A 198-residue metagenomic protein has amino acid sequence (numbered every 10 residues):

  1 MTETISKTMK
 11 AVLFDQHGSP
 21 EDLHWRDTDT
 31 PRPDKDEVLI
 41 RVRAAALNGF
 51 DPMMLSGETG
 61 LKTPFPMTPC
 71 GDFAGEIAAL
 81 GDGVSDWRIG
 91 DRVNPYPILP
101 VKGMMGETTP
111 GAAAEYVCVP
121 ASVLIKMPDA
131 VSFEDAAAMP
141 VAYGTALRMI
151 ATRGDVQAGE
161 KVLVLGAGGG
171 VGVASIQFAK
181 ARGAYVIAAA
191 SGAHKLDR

Functional and structural regions predicted by a protein language model:
M1-K10: Basic/polar N-terminal segments that are highly enriched at the extreme N-terminus, encompassing both cleavable
D29-A46, E58-L99: Glycine-rich beta-strand-centered segment in the early N-terminal region that forms part of a ligand/cofactor-binding
T63, A130-M139: Short pre-catalytic strand/loop immediately N-terminal to key active-site residues, enriched for Gly-Thr
R92, A136-R198: Mid-domain Rossmann-like dinucleotide-binding core that forms the NAD(H)/NADP(H) cofactor-binding site
P100-T109: Short, Lys/Arg- and Gly-enriched loop/turn segments at beta-strand edges
C118-K126: Structured surface patches comprising rigid loops and adjacent beta-strands/short helices at the edges of well-ordered
